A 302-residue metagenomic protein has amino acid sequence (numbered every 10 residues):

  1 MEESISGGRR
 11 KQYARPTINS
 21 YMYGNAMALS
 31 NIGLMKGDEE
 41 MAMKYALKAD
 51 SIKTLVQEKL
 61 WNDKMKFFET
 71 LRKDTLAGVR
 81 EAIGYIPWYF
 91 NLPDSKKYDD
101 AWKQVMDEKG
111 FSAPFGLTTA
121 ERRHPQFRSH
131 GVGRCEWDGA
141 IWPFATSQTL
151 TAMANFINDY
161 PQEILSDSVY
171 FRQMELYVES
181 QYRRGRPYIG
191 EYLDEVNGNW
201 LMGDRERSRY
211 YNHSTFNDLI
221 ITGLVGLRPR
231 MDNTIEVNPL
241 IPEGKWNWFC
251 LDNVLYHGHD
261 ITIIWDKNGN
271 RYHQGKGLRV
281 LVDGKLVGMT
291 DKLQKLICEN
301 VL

Functional and structural regions predicted by a protein language model:
M1-Q12: Aromatic- and acidic-residue-enriched carbohydrate-binding clefts of CAZyme catalytic domains
R10-I18, N62: Polysaccharide-binding and catalytic clefts of secreted carbohydrate-active enzymes
Q12-Y13, L76-G78, R209-Y210, L251: Short Gly/Pro-enriched turn/cap motifs at secondary-structure boundaries
R15-N31, V79-L92, G139-N155, N212-T222: Well-ordered alpha-helical segments within folded domains of soluble proteins
K36, E40-T70, D100-H259: Non-catalytic carbohydrate-binding regions of carbohydrate-active enzymes
M65-G84: Charge-rich, acidic-biased intrinsically disordered regions
D74, L92-S95, A154-I157, P242 (+4 more regions): Short, glycine-/Ser/Thr-/acidic-enriched flexible segments
N247, V254-D260, I264-L302: C-terminal beta-sandwich/jelly-roll accessory domains of carbohydrate-active enzymes
